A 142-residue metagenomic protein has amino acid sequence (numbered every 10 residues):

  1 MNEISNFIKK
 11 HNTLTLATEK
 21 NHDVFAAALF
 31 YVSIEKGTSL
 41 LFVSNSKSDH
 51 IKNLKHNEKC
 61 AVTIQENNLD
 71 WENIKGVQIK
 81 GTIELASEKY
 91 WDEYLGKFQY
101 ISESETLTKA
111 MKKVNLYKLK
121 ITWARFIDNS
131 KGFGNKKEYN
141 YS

Functional and structural regions predicted by a protein language model:
M1-T15, S142: Extreme N-terminal tail/first-helix region
S5-N6, K52, L107-K109: Short secondary-structure boundary/capping segments
H11-S46, L54, C60-E66, V77: Short beta-strand segments
N12-T13, K59, E103, A124: Generic structural signal for secondary-structure transition and capping sites
D49: Short alpha-helical
K75-S142: Charged, gly/pro-rich active-site loop segments
